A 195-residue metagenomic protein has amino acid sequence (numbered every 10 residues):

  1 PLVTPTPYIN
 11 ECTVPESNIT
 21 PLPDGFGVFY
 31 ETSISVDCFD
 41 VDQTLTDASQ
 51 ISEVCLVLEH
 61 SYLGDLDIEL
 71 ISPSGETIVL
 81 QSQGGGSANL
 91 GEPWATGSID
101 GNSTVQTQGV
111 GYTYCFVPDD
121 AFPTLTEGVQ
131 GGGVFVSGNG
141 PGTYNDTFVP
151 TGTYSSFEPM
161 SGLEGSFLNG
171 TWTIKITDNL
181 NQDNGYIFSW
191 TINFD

Functional and structural regions predicted by a protein language model:
P1-D195: Loop and turn regions of beta-sandwich accessory domains that flank beta-strands and are enriched in small/polar
